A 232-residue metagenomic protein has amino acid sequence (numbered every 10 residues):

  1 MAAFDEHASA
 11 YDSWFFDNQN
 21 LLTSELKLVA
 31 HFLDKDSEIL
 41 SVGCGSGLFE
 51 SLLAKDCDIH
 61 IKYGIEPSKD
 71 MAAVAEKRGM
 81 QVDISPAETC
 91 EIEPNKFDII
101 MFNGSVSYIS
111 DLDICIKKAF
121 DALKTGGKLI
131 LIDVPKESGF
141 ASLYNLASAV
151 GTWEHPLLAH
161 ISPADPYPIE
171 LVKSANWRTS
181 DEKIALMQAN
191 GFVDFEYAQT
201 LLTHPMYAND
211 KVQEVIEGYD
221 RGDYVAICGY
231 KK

Functional and structural regions predicted by a protein language model:
M1-D34, L48-L52, M71, L201 (+2 more regions): Conserved class I S-adenosyl-L-methionine
L40-C90: Class I SAM-dependent methyltransferase SAM/SAH-binding core
M101: A conserved beta-strand element that flanks and buttresses the S-adenosyl-L-methionine
G104-S105: Short catalytic micro-motifs in class I SAM-dependent methyltransferases
D113-T125: A short glycine-rich, Lys/Arg-flanked "PGG" loop and its adjoining helix->strand segment in the class I
I130-H160: Conserved class I S-adenosyl-L-methionine
K173-Y197: Short alpha-helix
N190-V193, D210-K232: Core SAM-dependent methyltransferase catalytic element
